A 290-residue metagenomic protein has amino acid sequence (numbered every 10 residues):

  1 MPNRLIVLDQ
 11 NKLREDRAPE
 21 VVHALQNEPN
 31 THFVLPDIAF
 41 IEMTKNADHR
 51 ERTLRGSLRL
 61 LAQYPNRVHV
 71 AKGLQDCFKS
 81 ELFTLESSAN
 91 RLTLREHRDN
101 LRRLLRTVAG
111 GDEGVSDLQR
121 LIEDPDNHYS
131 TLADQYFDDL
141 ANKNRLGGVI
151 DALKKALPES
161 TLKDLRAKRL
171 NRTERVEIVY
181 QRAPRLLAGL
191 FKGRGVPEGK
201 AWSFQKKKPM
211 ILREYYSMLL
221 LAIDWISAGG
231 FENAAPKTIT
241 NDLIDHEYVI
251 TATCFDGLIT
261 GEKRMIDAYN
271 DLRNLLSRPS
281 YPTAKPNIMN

Functional and structural regions predicted by a protein language model:
P2-C254, R264-N290: Active-site-proximal, substrate-binding regions of enzyme catalytic domains and RNA-binding/basic surfaces
G261: Conserved residues at the C-terminal ends of beta-strands
